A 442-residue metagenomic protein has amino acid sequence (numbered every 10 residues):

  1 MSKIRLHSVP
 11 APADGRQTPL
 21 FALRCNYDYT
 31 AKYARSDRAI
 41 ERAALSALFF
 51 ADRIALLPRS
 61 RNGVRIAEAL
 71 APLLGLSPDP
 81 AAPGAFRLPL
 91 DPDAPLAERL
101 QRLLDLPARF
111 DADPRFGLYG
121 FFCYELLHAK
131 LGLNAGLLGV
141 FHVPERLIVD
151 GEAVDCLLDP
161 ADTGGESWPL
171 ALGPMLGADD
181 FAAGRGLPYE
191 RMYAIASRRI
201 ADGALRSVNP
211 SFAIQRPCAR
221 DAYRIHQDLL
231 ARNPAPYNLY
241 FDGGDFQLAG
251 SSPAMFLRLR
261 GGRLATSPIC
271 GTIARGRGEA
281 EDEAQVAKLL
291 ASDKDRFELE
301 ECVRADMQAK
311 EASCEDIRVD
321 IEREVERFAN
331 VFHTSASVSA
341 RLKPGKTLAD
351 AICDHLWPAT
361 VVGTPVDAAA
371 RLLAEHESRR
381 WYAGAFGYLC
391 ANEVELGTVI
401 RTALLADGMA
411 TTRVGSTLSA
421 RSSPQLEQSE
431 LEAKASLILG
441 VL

Functional and structural regions predicted by a protein language model:
M1-L442: Extended alpha-helical targeting/anchoring segments, especially N-terminal organellar/secretory targeting helices
